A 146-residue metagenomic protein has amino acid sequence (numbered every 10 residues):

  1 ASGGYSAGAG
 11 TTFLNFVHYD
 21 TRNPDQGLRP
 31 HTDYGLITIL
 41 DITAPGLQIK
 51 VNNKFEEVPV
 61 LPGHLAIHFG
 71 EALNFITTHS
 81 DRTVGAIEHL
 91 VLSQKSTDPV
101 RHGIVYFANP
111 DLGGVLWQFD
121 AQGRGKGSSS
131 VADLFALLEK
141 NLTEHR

Functional and structural regions predicted by a protein language model:
A1-Q48: Conserved double-stranded beta-helix
T12-V17, N23, D98-V100, L134-L138: Short, charged low-complexity intrinsically disordered segments located at boundaries of structured domains
I42-L137, T143: Catalytic core of Fe(II)/2-oxoglutarate
